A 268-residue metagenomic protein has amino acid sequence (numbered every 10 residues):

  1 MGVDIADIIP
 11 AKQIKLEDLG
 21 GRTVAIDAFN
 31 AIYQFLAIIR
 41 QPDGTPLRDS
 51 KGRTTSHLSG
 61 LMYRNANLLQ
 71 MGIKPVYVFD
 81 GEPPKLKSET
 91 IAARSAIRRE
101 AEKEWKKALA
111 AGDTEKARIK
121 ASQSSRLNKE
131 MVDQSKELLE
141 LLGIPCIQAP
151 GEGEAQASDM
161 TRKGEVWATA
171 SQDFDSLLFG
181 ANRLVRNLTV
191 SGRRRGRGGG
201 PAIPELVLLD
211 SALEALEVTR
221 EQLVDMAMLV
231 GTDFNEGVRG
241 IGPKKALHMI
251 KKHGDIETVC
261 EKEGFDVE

Functional and structural regions predicted by a protein language model:
M1-R98: Non-catalytic, usually N-terminal nucleic-acid engagement modules in DNA/RNA processing proteins
R48, E89-E268: Extended two-metal-dependent nuclease catalytic cores across DNA- and RNA-processing enzymes
